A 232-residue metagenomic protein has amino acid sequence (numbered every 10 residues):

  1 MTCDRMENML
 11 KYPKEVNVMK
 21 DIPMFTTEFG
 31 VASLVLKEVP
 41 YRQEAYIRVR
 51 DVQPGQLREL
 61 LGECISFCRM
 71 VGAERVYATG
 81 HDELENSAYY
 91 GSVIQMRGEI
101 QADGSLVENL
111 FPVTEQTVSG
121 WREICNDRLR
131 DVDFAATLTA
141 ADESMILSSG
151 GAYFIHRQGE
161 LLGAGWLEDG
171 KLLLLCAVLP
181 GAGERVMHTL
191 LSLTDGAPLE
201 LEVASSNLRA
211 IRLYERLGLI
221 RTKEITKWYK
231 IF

Functional and structural regions predicted by a protein language model:
T2-M19, D103-A136: Short amphipathic alpha-helix that is part of the acyltransferase structural core
C3, E7-K11, V49-N109, I225-K230: Acyl-donor-binding surface of acyltransferase catalytic domains
K11-E63, R157-L179: Conserved donor-binding loop and adjoining core beta-sheet/short helix segment in diverse acyl/aminoacyl transferases
P54-S66, L179-T194, I211-R216: Conserved acetyl-CoA-binding loop-helix of GNAT-fold acetyltransferases
R75-A78, L84-E85, I146-S148, G165-L167 (+1 more regions): Alpha-helix C-terminal capping segments
V76-A78, L172, L199-V203: Conserved hydrophobic beta-strand within the GNAT/NAT acetyltransferase core sheet that lines the active-site cleft
R128-K171: A mid-sequence, solvent-exposed acidic-amphipathic segment
L193, E200-F232: Hydrophilic extracytoplasmic domains
